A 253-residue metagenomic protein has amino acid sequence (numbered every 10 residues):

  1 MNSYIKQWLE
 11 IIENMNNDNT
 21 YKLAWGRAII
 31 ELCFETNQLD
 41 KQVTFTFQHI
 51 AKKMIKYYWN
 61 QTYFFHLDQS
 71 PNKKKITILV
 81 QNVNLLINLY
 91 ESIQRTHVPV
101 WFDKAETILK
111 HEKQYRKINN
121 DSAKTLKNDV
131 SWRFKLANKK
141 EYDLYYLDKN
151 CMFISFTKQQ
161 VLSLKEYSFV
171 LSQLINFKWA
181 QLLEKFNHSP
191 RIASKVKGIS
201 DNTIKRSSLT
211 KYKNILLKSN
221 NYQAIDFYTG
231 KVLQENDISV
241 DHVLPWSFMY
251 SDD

Functional and structural regions predicted by a protein language model:
M1-K211: Mixed-charge, low-complexity interaction segments
L216-K218: Extended, non-catalytic structural segments that build the interaction scaffolds of large macromolecular assemblies
N221: Flanking scaffold residues of small Cys/His-coordinated metal-binding clusters
A224: Cys/His-enriched microdomains
F227: Cys/His/Pro-rich metal-binding microdomains
G230-D253: Histidine-centered nuclease catalytic patch
